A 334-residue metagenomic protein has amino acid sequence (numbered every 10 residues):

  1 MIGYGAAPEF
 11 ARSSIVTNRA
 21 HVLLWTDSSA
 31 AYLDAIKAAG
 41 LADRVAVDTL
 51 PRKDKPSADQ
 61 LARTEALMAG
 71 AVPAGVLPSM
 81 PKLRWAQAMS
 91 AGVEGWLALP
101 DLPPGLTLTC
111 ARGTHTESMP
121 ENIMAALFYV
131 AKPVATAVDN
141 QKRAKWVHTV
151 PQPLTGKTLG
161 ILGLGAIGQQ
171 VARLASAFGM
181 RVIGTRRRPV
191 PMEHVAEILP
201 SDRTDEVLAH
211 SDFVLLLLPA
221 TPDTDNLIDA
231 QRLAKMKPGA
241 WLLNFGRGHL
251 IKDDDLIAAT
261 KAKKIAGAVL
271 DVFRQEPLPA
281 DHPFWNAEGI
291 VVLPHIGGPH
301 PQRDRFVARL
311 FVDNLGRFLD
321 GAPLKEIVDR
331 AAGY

Functional and structural regions predicted by a protein language model:
M1-A66: N-terminal glycine-/charge-rich "phosphate-binding" loop or analogous flexible N-terminal tail
W25, G70, M89, L217-A220 (+1 more regions): Short, well-ordered coil/turn residues at beta-beta hairpins and beta-strand->alpha-helix junctions within
A62-V138: Phosphate/diphosphate ligand-binding glycine-rich loop within oxidoreductases
P120-T136, A177-M180, R309-F318, A322: Oxidoreductase and adenylate-handling cofactor-binding alpha/beta cores
A137-Q170, E197: Glycine-rich NAD(P)-binding loop of Rossmann-like domains
A177-H194: NAD(P)-binding Rossmann-fold cofactor-contacting core
P189-P283: Rossmann-like adenosine-cofactor binding region
G239-Y334: Rossmann-like dinucleotide-binding domain for NAD(H)/NADP(H)
